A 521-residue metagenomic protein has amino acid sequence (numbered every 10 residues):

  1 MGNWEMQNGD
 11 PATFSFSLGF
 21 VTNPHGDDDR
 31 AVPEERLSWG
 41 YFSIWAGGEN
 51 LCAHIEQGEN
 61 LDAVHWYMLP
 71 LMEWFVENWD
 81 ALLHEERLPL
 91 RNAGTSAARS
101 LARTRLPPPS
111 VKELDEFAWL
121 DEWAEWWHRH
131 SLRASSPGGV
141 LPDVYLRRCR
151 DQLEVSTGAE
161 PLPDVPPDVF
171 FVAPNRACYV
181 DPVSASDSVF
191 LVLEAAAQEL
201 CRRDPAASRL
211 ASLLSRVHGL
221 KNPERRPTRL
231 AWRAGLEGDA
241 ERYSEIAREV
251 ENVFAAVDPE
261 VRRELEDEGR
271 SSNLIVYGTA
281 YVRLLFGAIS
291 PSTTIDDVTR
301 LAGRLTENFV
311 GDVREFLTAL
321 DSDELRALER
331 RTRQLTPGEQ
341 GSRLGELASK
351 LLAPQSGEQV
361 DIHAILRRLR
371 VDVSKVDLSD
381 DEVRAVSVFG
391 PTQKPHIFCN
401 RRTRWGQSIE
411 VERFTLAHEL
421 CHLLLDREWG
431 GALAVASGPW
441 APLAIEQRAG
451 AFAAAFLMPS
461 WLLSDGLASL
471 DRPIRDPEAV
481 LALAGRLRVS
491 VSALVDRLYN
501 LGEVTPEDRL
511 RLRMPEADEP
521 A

Functional and structural regions predicted by a protein language model:
M1-A521: Short juxta-domain linker segments that transition from a proline/glycine-rich, charged coil into a short amphipathic
